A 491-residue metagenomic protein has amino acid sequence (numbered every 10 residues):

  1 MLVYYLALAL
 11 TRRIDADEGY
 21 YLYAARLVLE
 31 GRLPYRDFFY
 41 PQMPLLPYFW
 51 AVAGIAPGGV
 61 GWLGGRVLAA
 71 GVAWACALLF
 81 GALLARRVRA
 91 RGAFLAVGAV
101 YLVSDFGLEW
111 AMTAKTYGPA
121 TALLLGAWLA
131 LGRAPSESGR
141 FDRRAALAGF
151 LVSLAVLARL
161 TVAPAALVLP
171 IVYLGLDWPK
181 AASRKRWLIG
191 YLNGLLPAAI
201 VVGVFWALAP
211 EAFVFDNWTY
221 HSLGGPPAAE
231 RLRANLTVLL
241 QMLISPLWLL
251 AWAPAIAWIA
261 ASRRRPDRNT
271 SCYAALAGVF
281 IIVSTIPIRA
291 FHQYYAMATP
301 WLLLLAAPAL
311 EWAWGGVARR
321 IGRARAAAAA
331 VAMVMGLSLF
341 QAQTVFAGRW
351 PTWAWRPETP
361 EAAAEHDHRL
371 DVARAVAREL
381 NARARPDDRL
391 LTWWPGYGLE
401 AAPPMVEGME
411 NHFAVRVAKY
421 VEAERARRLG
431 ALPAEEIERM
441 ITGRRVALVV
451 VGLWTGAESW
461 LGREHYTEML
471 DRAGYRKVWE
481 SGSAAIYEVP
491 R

Functional and structural regions predicted by a protein language model:
Y4, W187-P226, I286: Membrane-lumen/periplasm interface segments of specific transmembrane helices in polyprenyl phosphate-linked
L78, I244-T270, A274-F280, A306-A307: Hydrophobic, aromatic-rich transmembrane alpha-helices and their immediate juxtamembrane boundary segments
L78-V103, T121-A122, R143, S271: Transmembrane-helix signature of polytopic, membrane-embedded enzymes that assemble or transfer cell-envelope glycans
R86-R91, L125-L147, L174-P179, A253-N269 (+1 more regions): Membrane-interface transmembrane helices that cradle and orient dolichyl/undecaprenyl
V97-G98, L125, R144-L160, A166-I171 (+3 more regions): Membrane-interface alpha helices of multi-pass inner-membrane proteins
A120, L125, A158, P164 (+2 more regions): Hydrophobic/aromatic-rich transmembrane helices and adjacent perimembrane loops
T161-V162, M335-R491: Extracytoplasmic
A165-A198, I256-P266, L304, L310-G322: Perimembrane helix-loop-helix junctions
